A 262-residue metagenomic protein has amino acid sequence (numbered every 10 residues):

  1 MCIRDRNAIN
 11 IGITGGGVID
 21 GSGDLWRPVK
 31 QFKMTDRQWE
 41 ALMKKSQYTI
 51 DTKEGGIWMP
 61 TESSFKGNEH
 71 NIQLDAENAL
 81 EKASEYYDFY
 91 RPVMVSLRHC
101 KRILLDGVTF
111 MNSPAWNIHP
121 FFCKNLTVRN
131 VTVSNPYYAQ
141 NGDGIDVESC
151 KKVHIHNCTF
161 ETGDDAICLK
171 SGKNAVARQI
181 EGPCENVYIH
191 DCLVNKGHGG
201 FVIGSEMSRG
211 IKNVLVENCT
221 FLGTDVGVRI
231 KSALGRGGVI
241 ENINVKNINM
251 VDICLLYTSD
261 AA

Functional and structural regions predicted by a protein language model:
M1-G12, D24-K44, Y86-K101, W116-C123 (+3 more regions): Extracellular beta-strand-rich solenoid/capping regions of secreted or surface-exposed proteins that bind or remodel
C2-D5, Y257-A262: Conserved small/polar residues in nucleotide/adenosyl-binding loops
R4-R6, N135-V147, R229-I240: Short, charged, low-hydrophobicity "junction" segments
I9-G17, K101-M111, K124-P136, D143 (+5 more regions): Right-handed parallel beta-helix
Q31, W39-L42, Q47-I118, Q179-E181 (+1 more regions): Right-handed parallel beta-helix
M94, N117, G144, A166 (+3 more regions): Structural detector of coil-to-beta-strand junctions
G172, G204-E206, A233: Active-site beta-loop-alpha junctions enriched in small/polar residues
